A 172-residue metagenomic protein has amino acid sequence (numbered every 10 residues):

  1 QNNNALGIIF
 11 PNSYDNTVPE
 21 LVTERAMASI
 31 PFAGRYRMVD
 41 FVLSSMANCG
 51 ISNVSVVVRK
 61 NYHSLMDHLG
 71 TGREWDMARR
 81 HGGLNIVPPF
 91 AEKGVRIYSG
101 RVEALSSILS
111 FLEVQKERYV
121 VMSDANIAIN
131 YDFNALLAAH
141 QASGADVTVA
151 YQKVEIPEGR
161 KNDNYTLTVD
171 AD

Functional and structural regions predicted by a protein language model:
Q1-D172: Unchanged
